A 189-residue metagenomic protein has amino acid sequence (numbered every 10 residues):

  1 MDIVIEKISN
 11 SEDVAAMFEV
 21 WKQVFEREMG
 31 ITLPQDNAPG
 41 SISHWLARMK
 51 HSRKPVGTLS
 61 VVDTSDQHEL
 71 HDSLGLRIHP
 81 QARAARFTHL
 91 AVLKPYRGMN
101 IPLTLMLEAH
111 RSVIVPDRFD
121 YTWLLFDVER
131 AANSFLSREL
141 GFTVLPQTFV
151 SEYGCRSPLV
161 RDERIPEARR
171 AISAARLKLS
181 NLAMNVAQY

Functional and structural regions predicted by a protein language model:
M1-N10, V14-F25, Q35-N37, S41 (+5 more regions): Terminal substrate-recognition subdomain of acyl/acetyltransferases
E28-I31: Intrinsically disordered, low-complexity terminal regulatory regions
L33-D36, R77: Short, flexible, glycine/charge-rich loop motifs used to bind or transfer phosphoryl groups or to couple energy/partner
P34, L70, T104, Y153-G154: Flexible domain-boundary/linker segments
S43-A47: Hydrophobic beta-strand residues of extracellular immunoglobulin-like
S52-R97, G154: Conserved acyl-donor/pantetheine-binding loop and adjacent beta-alpha core of acyl/acetyltransferases and related
L74-I78, P102, M106, I172-N181: Short intrinsically disordered coil segments
G98-S112: Conserved acetyl-CoA-binding loop-helix of GNAT-fold acetyltransferases
